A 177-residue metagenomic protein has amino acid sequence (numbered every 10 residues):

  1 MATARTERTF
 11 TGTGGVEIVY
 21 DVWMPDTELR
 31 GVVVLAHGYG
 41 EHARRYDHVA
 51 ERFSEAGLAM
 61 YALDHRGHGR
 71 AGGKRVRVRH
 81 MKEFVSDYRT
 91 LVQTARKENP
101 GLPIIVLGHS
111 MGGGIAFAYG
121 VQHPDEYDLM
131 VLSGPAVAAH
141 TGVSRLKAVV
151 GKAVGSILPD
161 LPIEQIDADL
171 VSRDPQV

Functional and structural regions predicted by a protein language model:
M1-E28: N-terminal cap/lid segment of alpha/beta-hydrolase-fold proteins
R30-G38: Short beta-strand element of the alpha/beta-hydrolase
Y39-E51: The serine-hydrolase catalytic nucleophile loop
G40-A43, G69-P103: Catalytic nucleophile-loop/oxyanion-hole region of alpha/beta-hydrolase and closely related hydrolase-like folds
A50-G73: Conserved alpha/beta-hydrolase
H109-V177: Alpha/beta-hydrolase-fold enzymes
